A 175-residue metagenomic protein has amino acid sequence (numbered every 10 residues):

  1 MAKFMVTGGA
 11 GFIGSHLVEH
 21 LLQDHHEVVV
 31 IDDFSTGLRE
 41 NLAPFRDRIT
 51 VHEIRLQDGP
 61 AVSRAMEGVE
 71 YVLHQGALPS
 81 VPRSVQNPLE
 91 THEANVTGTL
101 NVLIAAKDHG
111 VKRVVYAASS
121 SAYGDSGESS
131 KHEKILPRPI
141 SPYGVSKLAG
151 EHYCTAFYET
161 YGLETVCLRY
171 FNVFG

Functional and structural regions predicted by a protein language model:
M1-V173: N-terminal Rossmann-like NAD(P)+-binding domain of SDR-like oxidoreductases, especially those catalyzing
